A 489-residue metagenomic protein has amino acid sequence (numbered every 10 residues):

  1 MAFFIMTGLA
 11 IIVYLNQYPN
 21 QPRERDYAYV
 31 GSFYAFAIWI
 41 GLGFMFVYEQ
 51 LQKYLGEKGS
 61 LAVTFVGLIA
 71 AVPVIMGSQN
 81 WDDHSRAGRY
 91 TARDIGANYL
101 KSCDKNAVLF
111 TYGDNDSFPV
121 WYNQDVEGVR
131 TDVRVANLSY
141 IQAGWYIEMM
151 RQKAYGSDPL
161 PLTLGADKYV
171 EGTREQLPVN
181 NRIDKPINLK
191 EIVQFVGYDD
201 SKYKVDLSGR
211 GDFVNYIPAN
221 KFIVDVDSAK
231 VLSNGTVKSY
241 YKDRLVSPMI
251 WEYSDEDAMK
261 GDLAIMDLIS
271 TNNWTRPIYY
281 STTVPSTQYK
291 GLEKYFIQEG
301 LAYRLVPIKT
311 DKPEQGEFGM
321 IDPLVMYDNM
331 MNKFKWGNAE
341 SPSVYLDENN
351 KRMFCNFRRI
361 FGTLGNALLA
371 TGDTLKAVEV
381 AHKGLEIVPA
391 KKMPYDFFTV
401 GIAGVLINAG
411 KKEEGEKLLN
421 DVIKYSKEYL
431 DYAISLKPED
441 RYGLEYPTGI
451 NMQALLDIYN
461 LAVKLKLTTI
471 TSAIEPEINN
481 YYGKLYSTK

Functional and structural regions predicted by a protein language model:
M1-Y29, A35-N106, W121-K489: ER/secretory pathway lumenal C-terminal domains and tails of membrane proteins involved in glycoprotein biogenesis
N115-D116: Alpha-helix capping/helix-boundary segments
